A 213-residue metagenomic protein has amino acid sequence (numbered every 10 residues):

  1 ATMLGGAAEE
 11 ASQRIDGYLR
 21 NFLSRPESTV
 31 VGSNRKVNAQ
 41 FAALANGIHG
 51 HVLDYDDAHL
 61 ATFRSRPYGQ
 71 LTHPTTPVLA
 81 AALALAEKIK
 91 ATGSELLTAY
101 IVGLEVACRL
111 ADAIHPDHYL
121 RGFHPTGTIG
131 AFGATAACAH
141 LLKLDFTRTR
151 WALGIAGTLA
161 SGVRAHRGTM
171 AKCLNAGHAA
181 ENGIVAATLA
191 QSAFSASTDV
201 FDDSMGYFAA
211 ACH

Functional and structural regions predicted by a protein language model:
A1-H213: N-terminal core-entry segment
